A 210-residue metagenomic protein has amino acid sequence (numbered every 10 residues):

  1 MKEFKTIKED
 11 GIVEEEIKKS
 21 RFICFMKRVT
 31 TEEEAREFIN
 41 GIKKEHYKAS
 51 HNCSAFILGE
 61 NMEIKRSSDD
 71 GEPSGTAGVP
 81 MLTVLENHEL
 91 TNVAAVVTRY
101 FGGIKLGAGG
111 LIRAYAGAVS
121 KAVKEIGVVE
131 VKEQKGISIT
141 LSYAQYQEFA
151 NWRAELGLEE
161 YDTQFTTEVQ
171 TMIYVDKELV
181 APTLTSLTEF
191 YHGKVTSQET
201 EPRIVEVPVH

Functional and structural regions predicted by a protein language model:
M1-G75, V180, Q198-H210: C-terminal regulatory domains involved in ligand/effector binding and gene-expression control
C24-F25, S54, N92-A95, G136 (+1 more regions): Structural motif
A35-F38, Y115, F149-W152, T183-S186: Hydrophobic side chains in well-ordered alpha-helices
A77-E125: Active-site beta-strand/loop microenvironment that shapes enzyme catalytic pockets
G127-Y143: Short glycine-/aliphatic-rich beta-strand segments at the starts of folded cytosolic domains
T140-L158: Short amphipathic alpha-helix segments
E160-F165, Y191-V207: Conserved short beta-strand edge segments in small beta-sheet-based binding/regulatory domains
I173-V180: Terminal, non-globular segments
